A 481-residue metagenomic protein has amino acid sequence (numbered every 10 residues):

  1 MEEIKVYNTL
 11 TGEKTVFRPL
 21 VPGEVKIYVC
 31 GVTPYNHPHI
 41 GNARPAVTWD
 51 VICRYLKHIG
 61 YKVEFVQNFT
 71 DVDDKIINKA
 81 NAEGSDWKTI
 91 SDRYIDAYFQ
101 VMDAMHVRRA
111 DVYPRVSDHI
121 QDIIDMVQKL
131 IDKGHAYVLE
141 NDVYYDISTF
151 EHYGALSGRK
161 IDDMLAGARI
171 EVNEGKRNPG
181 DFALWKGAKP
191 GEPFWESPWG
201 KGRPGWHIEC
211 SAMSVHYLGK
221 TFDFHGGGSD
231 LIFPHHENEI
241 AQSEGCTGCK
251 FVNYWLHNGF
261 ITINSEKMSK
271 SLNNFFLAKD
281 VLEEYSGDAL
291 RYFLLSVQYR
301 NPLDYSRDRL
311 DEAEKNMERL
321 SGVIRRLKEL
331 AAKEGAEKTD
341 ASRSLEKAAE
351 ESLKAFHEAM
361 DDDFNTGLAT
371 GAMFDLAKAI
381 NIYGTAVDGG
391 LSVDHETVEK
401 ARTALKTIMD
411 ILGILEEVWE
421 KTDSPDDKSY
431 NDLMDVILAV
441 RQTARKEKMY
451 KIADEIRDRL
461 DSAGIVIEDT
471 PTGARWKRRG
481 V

Functional and structural regions predicted by a protein language model:
M1-Y35, D50, Q100, Q121-L330: Alpha-helical recognition segments enriched in aromatics with Gly/Pro capping that present substrate-recognition
T11-V16, L20-R108, T472-W476: N-terminal, positively charged nucleic-acid-binding surface of large information/translation enzymes
K57, I131, D461: Anion (oxyanion) recognition and catalysis
Y61, H135, I465: Short phosphate-binding/catalytic loops that engage adenosine nucleotides
F65, S91, N178, S271 (+2 more regions): Generic alpha-helical segment signature
F69-D73, I95-Y98, R108-I123, N141-F150: Short, glycine/charge-rich beta-strand/loop segments that flank catalytic centers and engage negatively charged groups
A80-W87, D111-S117, G200, G228-S229: The substrate-binding groove and active-site-proximal loops of carbohydrate-active enzymes, especially glycoside
F276-V481: Structural preference for alpha-helix termini/caps and helix-kink/transition segments
